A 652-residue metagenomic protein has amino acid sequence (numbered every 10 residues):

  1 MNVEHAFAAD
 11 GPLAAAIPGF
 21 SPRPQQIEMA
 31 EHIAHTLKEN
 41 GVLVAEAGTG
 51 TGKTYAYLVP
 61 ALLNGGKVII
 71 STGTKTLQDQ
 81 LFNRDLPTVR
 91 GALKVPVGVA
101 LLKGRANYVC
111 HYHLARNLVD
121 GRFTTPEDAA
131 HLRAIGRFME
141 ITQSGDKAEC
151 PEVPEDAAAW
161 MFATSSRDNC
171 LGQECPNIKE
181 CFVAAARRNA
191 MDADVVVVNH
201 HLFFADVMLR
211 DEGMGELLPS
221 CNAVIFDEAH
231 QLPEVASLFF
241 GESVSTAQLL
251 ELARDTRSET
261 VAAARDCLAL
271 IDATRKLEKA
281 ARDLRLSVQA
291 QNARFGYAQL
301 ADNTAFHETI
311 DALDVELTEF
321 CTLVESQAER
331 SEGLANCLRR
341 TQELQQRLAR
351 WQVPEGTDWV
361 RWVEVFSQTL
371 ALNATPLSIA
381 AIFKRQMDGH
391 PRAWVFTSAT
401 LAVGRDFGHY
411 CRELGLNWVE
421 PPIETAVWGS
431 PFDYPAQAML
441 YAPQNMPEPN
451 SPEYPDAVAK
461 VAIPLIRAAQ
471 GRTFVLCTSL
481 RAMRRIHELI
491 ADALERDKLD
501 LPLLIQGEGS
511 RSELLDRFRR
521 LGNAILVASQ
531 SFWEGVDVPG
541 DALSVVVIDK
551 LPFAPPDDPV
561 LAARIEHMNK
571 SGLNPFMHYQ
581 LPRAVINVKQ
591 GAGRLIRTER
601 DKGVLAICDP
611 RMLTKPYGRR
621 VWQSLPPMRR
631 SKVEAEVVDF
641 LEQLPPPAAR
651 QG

Functional and structural regions predicted by a protein language model:
M1-A16, T49, G66-D194, H201-F204 (+7 more regions): A substrate-engagement module of RecA-like helicase motors
M1-A45: Conserved pre-motif I regulatory segment
A34-H35, T54-K67, R84-V89: Walker A/P-loop NTP-binding motif
L63, D79, R84-P87, R167-N169 (+2 more regions): Signature of the SF2 helicase/ATPase Hel1-core->accessory helical subdomain module
V68-T76, F396-T397, G471-T478, A482 (+1 more regions): Conserved RecA-like ASCE P-loop NTPase motor core of nucleic-acid helicases/translocases
M161-V196, V207-G215, E319-M446, E453-K460 (+2 more regions): A contiguous, basic/glycine-rich beta-loop/short-helix subdomain that forms a polymer-engagement track
P431, P443-E453, Q506-M612: Conserved RecA-like P-loop NTPase helicase motor core
T478-G507: Conserved helicase motor "Helicase C" RecA-like lobe of SF1/SF2 P-loop NTPases
